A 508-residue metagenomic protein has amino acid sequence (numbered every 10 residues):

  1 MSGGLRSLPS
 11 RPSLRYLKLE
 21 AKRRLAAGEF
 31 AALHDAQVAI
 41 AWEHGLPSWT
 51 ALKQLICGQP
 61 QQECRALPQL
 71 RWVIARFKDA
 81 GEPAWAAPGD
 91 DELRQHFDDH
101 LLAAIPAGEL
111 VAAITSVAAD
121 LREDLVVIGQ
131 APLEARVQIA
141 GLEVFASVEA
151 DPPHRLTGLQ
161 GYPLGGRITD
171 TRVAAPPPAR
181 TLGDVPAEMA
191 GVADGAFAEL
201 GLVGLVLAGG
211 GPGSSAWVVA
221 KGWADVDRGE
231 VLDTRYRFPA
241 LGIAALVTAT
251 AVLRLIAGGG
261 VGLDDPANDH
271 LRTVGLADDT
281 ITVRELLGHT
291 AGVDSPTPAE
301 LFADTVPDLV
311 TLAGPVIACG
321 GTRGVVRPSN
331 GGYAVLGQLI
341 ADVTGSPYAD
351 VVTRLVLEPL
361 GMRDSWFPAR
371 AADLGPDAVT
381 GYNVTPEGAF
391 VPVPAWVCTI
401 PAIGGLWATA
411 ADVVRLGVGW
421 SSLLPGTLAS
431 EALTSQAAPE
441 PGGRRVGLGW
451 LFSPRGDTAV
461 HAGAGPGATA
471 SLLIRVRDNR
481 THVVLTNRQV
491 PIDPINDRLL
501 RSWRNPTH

Functional and structural regions predicted by a protein language model:
M1-P68, A131: Intrinsically disordered, low-complexity eukaryotic regions enriched in glycine, serine and charged residues
Q59-G183, N496, L500: C-terminal and inter-domain tail/linker signature
G129-G141, A438-V476, V483-T486: Short, Gly/Ser/Thr-enriched beta-strand-loop segments that form substrate-interacting elements of hydrolase/peptidase
H154-T157, V476-H482: Short hydrophobic/glycine-rich mini-motifs in sensory/regulatory modules that couple input to downstream signaling
L182-A240, G260-G262, V391: Short, conserved catalytic-motif segment at the N-terminal edge
A190-A193, L207, G213, Y236-D264 (+3 more regions): Active-site SXXK
G211-D225, A277-G465: Short, surface-exposed loop or secondary-structure junction motifs that flank catalytic or metal-binding residues
G262-A277: Short, glycine/proline-biased beta-turn/loop segments that scaffold the active-site neighborhood
